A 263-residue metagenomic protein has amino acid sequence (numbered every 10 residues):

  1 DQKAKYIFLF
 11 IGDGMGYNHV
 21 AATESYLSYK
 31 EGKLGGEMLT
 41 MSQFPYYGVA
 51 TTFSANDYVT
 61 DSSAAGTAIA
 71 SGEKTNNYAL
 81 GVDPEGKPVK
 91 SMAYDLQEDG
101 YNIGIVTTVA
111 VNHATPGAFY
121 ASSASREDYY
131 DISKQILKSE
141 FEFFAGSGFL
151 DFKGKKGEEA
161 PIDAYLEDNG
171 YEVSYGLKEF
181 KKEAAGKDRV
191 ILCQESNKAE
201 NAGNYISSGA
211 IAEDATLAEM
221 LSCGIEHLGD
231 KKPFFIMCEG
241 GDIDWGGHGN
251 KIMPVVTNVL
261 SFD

Functional and structural regions predicted by a protein language model:
D1-K155, A160-A184, D188-R189: N-terminal catalytic scaffold of extracellular/periplasmic and nuclease hydrolases that process anionic headgroups
Y78-L80, I211, M253: Short, contiguous strand/loop micro-motifs
A114-F119, N197-G209, G224-I225, G229-D263: Active-site His/acidic residue clusters
S125, A212-L221, N258-F262: Phosphate/oxyanion-binding active-site loops and adjacent basic polyanion-contact surfaces
S139-F141, L150, D188, C193-A212: Formylglycine-dependent
G176, F180-Q194, M220-G241: Active-site regions of oxyanion-processing enzymes, predominantly non-cytosolic
